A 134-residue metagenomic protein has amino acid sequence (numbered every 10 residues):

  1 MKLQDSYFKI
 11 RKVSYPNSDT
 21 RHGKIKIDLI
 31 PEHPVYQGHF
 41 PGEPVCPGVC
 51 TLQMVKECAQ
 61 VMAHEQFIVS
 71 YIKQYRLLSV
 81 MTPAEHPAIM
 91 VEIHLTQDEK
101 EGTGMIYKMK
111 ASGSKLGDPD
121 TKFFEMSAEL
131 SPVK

Functional and structural regions predicted by a protein language model:
K2-C46: Catalytic strand-loop segment that frames the active site of acyl-thioester-processing enzymes
K2-P16, G23, T82, H86-E92 (+2 more regions): Terminal leader/tail segments of proteins
R11, P16, D28-I30, L78 (+3 more regions): A structural detector for beta-sheet-dominated domains
V45, M54-Q60, L130-P132: Short C-terminal domain-edge/linker segments immediately following a structured domain
K56-T96, T121, S127: Hydrophobic beta-strand-centered segment that forms part of the acyl-chain substrate-binding groove
H94-K134: HotDog/MaoC-like acyl-thioester-processing domains
